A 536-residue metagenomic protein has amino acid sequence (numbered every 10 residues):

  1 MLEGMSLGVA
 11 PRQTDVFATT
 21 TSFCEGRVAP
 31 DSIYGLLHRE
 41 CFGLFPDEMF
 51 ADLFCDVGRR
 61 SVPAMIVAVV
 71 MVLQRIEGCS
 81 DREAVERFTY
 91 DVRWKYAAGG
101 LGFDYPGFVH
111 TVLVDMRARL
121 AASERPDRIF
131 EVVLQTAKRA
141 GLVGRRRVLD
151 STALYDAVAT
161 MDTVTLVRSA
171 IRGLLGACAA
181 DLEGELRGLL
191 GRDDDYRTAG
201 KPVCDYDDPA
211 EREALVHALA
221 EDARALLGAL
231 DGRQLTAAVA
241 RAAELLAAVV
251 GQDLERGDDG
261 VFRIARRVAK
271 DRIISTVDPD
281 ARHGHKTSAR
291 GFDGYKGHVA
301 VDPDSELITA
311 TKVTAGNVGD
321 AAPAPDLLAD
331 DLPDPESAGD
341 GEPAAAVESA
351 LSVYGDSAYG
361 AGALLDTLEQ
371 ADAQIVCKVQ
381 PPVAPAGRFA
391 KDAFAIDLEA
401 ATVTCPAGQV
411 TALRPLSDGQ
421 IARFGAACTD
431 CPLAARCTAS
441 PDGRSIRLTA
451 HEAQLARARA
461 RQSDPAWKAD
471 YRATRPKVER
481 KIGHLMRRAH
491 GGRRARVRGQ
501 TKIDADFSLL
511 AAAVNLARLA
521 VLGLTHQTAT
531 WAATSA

Functional and structural regions predicted by a protein language model:
M1-V57: Basic, low-complexity segments
F42-G43, R60-A64, R87: Helix-boundary capping/turn motifs
F50, D91-V92, D464: Short, hydrophobic/aliphatic alpha-helical segments
L53-R60, V497-Q500: A short glycine/serine-rich beta->alpha loop
R59, A97-D104: Catalytic micro-motifs at enzyme active sites that drive phosphoryl/nucleotidyl and oxygen chemistry
I66-G78: Alpha-helical support elements that line or immediately flank enzyme active sites and cofactor-binding pockets
S80-E86, L101-G102, P106, T111-A536: Anion-binding and metal-coordination hotspots
A84-Y96: DNA-recognition alpha helix
